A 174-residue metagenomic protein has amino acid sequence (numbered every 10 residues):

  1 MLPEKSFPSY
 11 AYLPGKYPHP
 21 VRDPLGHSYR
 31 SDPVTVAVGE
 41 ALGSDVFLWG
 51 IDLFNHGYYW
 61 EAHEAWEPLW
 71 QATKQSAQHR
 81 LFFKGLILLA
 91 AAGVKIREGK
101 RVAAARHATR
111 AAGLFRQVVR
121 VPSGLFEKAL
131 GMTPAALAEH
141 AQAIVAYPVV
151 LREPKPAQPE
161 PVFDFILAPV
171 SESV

Functional and structural regions predicted by a protein language model:
M1-E61, A65-T73, Q117-V174: N-terminal alpha-helical interaction modules that lie
E40, R80-F82: Residue signature of alpha-solenoid helical repeat architecture, marking inter-repeat boundaries and helix-start
W60, E64-E67, I87-A90, T109-G113: Generic structural signal for well-ordered, non-membrane alpha-helices
Q75-H79: Solvent-exposed loop and edge beta-strand segments that line ligand/cofactor-binding and catalytic clefts
R101-R120: TPR/TPR-like (Sel1-like) alpha-helical repeat modules
